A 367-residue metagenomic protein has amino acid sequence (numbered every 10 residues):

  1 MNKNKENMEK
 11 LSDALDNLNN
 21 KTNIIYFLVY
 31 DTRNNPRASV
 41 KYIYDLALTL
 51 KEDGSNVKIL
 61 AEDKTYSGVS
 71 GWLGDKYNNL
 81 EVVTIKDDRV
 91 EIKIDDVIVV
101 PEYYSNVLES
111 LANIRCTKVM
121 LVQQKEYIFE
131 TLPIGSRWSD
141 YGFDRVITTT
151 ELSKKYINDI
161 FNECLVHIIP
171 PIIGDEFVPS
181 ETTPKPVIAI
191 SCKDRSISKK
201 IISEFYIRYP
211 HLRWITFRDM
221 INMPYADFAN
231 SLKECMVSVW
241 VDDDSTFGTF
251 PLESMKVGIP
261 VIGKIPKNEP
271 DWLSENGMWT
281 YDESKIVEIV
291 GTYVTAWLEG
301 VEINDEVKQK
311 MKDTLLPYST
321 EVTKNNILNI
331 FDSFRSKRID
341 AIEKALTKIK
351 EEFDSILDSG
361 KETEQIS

Functional and structural regions predicted by a protein language model:
M1-I94, A229, I262-E269, N276-E283 (+3 more regions): N-terminal pre-catalytic "stem/leader" segment of glycosyltransferase-like enzymes
K5, K10-D13, Y66-G142: Extended catalytic core of nucleotide-activated donor transferases of GT-like folds
S39-Y42, K155-F228: Conserved catalytic-core segment of nucleotide-activated headgroup transferases in glycan assembly
V90-K93, P224-C235, K256: Short acidic alpha-helix that forms the nucleotide-activated donor recognition element in Leloir-type transferases
L108-E109, F129-L132, F143-C164, K200-I201: A short, active-site helix/loop in glycosyltransferases that binds the activated sugar's phosphate group
K233-T246: Acidic donor-binding loop of glycosyltransferase active sites
D243-L315: Catalytic binding pocket for nucleotide-activated donors in carbohydrate/polymer assembly enzymes
S284-E288, L298-D358: A charged, aromatic-enriched C-terminal amphipathic alpha-helix characteristic of glycosyltransferases across folds
